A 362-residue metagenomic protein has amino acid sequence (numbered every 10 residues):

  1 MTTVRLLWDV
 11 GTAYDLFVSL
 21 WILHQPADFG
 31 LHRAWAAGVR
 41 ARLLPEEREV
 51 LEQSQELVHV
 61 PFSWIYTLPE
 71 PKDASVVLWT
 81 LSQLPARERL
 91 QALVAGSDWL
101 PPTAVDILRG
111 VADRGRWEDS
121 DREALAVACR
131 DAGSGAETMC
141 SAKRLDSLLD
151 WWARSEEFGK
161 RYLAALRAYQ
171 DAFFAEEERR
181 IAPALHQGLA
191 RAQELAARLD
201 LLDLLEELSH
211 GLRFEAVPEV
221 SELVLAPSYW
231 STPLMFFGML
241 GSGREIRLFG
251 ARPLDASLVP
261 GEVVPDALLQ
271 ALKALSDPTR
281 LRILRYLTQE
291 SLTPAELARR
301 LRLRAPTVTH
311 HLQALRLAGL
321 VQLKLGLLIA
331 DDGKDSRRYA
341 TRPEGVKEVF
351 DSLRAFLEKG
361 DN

Functional and structural regions predicted by a protein language model:
M1-V217: N-terminal, charged low-complexity regulatory/assembly segments
L23-H24, L268, R338: Residue-level detector of alpha-helix boundaries and kinks
P26, E262, A340: Charge-dense, low-complexity intrinsically disordered segments
R40, A226-Y229, A340: Residue-level recognition of well-ordered secondary-structure positions
L43, F62-T67, L189-Q193, A197 (+4 more regions): Short amphipathic alpha-helical patches
L202-G319, L327, D332-D335, K347-S352 (+1 more regions): Extended mid-to-C-terminal alpha-helical interaction segments
K324-G326, A340: Solvent-exposed beta-strand sheet faces enriched in polar/charged residues
